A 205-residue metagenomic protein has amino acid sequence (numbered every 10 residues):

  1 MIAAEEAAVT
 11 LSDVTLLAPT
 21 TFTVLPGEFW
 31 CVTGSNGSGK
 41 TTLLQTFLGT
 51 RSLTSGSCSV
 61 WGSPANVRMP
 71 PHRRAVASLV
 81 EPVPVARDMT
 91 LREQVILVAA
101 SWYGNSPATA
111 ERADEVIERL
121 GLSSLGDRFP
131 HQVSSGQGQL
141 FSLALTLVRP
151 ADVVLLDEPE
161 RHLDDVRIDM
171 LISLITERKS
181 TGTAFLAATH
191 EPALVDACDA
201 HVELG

Functional and structural regions predicted by a protein language model:
T33-S35: The feature captures the beta-strand-to-loop junction immediately N-terminal to the Walker
L48: Helix-to-loop junction immediately C-terminal to a conserved catalytic motif
G56-V67, P71-H72: Conserved ABC transporter NBD signature motif
P82, R87-Y103: Q-loop/switch helix immediately C-terminal to the Walker
I96, P107-L125, A144: Conserved ABC ATPase "signature" region
F129-G136: Conserved ABC ATPase signature
V148-D152: A short, proline-enriched helix->beta-strand linker immediately N-terminal to the Walker B motif in ABC-type P-loop
V154-E158: Catalytic Walker B motif of ABC-type/P-loop ATPase nucleotide-binding domains
